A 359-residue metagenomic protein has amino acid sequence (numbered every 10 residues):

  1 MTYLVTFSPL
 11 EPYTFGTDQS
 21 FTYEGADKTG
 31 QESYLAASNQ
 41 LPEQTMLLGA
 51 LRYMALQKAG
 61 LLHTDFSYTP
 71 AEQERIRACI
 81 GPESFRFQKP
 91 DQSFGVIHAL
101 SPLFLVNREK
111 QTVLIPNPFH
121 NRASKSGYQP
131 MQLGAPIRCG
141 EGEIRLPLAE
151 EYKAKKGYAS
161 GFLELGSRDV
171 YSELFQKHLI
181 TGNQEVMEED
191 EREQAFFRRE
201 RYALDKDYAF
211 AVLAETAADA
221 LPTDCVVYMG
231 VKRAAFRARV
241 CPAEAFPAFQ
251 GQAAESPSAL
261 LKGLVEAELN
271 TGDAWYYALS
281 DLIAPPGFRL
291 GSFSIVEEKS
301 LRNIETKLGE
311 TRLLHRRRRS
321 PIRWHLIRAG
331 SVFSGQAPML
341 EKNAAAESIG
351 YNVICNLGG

Functional and structural regions predicted by a protein language model:
M1-G359: Conserved active-site/ligand-binding neighborhood in enzyme cores
